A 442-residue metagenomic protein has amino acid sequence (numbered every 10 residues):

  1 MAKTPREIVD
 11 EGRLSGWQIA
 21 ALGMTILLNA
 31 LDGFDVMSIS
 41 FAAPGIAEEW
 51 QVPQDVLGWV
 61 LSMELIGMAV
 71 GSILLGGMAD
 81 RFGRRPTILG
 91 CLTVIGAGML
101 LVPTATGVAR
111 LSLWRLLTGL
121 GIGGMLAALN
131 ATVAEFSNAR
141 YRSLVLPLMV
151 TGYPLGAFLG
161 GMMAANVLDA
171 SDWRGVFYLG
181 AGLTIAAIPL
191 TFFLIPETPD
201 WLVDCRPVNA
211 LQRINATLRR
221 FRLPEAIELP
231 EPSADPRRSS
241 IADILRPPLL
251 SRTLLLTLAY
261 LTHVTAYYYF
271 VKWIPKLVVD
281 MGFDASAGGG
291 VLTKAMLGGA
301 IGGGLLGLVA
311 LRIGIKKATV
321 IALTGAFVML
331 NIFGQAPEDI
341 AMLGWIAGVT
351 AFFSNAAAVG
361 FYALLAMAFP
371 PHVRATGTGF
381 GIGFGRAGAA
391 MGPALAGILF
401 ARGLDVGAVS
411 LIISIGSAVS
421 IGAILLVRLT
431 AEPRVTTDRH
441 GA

Functional and structural regions predicted by a protein language model:
M1-E11, L194-L249, D438-A442: Intracellular cytosolic loops and amphipathic helices of Major Facilitator Superfamily
M1-F34: Cytosolic juxtamembrane N-terminal segment immediately preceding the first transmembrane helix of multi-pass
I39-S40, R246-G303: Extracytoplasmic gate region of multi-pass secondary transporters
Q51, G83, T104-R110, G121 (+2 more regions): Helix-breaking motifs and short loop linkers at transmembrane-helix boundaries and internal kinks in secondary membrane
V70-V108: Conserved MFS/SLC helix-loop-helix module at the cytosolic interface between two early adjacent transmembrane helices
G98, A109-L117, A341-V349: Paired small-residue
L116-T151: Cytoplasmic helix-loop-helix junction between adjacent transmembrane helices in 12-TM secondary transporters
M149, Y153-D200, D204: Helix-loop-helix hairpin linking two adjacent transmembrane segments in secondary transporters
